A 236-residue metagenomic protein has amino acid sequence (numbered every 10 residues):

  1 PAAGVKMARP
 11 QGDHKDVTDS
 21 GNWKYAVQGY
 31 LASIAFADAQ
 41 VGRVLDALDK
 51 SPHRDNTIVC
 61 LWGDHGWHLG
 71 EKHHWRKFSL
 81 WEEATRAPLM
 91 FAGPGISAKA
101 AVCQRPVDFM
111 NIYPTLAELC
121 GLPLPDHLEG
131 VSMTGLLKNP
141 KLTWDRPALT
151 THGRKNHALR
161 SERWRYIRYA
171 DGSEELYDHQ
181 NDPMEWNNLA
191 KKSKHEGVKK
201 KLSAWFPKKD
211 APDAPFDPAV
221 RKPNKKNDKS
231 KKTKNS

Functional and structural regions predicted by a protein language model:
P1-P106, L119-H127, R168, S173 (+4 more regions): Active-site-proximal cap/lid insertion segments
D49, L137-W144: Basic phosphate/pyrophosphate-binding loop/patch that engages nucleotide-derived ligands
S79-E82, A148-T150, N156: Short Gly/Pro-enriched turn/cap motifs at secondary-structure boundaries
G93, L159-E162, Y169, H179: Active-site beta-strand termini and strand-to-loop segments that position acidic
F109, Y113: Zinc-coordinating Cys/His ligand positions in small cysteine/histidine-rich zinc-finger domains
W144-T150, K200, R221: WW-domain-binding short linear motifs
D182: Intrinsically disordered, low-complexity polar regions and short flexible loop motifs
